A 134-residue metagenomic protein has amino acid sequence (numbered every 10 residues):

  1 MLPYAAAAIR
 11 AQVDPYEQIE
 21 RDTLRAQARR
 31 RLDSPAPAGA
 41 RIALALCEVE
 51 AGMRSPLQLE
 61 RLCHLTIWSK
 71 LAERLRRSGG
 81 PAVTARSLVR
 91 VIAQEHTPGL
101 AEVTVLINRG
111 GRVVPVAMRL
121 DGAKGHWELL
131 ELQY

Functional and structural regions predicted by a protein language model:
M1-P37, R76-L88, A93-L100, V113-P115 (+2 more regions): Juxtamembrane and targeting peptides
T23-G80: Core segments of small alpha/beta cavity-forming domains
G52, G111-V113: A cross-taxa feature marking solvent-exposed loop/turn segments within ectodomains of secreted and single-pass membrane
I92, T104, D121: Residues in well-ordered beta-strands of folded domains
E102-N108: Short beta-strand segments that buttress and anchor functional surface loops
G110, R119-G125: Terminal membrane-proximal soluble interaction domains of membrane-associated proteins
